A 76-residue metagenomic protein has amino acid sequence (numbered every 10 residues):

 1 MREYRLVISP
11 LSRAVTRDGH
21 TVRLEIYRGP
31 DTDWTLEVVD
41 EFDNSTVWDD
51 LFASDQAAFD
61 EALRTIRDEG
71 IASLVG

Functional and structural regions predicted by a protein language model:
M1-D33: Short N-terminal "domain-start" leader segments that mark the transition from disordered tails or signal peptides into
L6-S9, V38, A72: Short helix-onset patch at the extreme N-terminus, typifying the N->h transition of secretory signal peptides
V7-I8, T21, V47, L51 (+1 more regions): Hydrophobic alpha-helical segments and their boundary regions
V15, G19, D55-Q56, V75: Solvent-exposed, flexible loop/coil residues
Y27-V47: Short aromatic-glycine-(Arg/Gly/Cys) micro-motifs in beta-strand/loop hairpins
W34, S54-T65: Short, surface-exposed linear segments at secondary-structure transitions and domain or protein termini
F42-A57, A72: A short, exposed loop/beta-hairpin motif centered on an aromatic-Gly-Thr core
R64-G76: Short arginine-rich
